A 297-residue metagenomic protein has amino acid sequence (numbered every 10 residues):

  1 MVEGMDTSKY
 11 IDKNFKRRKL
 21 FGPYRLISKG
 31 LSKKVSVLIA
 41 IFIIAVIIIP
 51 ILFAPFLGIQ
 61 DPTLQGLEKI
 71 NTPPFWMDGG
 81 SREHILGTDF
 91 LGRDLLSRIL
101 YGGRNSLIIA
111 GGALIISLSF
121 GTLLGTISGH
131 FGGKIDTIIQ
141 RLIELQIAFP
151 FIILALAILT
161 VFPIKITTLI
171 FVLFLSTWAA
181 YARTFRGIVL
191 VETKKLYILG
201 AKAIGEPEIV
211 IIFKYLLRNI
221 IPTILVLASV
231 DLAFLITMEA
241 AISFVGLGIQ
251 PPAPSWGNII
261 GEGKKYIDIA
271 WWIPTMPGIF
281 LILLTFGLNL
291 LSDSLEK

Functional and structural regions predicted by a protein language model:
M1-L118, T122, T126, I152 (+2 more regions): Gly/Trp-centered helix-boundary motif
L91-K297: Alpha-helical transmembrane segments of integral membrane proteins, especially multi-pass inner/plasma-membrane
